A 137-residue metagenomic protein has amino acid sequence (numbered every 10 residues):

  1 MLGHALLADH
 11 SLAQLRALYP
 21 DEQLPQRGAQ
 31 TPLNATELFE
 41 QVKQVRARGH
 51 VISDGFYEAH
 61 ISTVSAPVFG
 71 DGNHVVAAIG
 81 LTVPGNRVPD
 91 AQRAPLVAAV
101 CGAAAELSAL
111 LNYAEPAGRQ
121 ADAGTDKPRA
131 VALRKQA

Functional and structural regions predicted by a protein language model:
M1-Y57, D126, A132-L133: Short, solvent-exposed recognition segments
K43, R48, A59-H60, A77-A137: Juxtadomain coupling helices with adjacent low-complexity linkers
S62-A66: Short hydrophobic beta-strand micro-motif common in sensory/regulatory domains
V68-D71: Sensor-regulatory modules in signal-transduction proteins
